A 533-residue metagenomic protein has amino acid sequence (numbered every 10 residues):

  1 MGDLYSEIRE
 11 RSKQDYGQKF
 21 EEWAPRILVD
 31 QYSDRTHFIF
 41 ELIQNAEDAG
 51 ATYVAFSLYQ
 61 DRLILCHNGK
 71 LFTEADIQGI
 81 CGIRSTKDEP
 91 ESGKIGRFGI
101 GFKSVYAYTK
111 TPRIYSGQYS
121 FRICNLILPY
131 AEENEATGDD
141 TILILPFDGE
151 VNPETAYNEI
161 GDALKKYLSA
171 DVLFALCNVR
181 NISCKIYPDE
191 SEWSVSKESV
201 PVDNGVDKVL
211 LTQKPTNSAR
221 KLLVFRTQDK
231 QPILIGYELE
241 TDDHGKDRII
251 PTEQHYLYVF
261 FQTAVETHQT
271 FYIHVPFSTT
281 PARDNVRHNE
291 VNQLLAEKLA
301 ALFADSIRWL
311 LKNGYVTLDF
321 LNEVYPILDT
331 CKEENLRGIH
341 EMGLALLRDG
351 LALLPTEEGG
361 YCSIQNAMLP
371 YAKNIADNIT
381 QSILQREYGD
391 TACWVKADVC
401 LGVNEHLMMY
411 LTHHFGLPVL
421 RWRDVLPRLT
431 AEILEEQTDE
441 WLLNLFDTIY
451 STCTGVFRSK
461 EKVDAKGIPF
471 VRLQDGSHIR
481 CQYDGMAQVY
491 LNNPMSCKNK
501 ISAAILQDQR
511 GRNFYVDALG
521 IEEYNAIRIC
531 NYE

Functional and structural regions predicted by a protein language model:
M1, T109-E533: GHKL/Bergerat-fold ATPase module
M1-E154: GHKL (Bergerat-fold) ATPase N-terminal catalytic module, capturing the glycine-rich phosphate-binding loop and acidic
